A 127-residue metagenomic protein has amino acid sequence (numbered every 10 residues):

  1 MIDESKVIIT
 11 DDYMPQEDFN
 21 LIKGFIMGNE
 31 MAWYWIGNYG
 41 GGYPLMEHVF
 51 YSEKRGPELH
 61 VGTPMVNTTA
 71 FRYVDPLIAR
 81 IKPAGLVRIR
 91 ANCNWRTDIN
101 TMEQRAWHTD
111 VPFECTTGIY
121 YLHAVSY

Functional and structural regions predicted by a protein language model:
M1-A84, D98: Non-heme Fe(II)/2-oxoglutarate
K6, G85-V87, E114-G118: Residues that flank catalytic or metal-binding motifs in active/ligand-binding sites
I8, R90-N92: Small/flexible residues
I81-V87, A106, D110: A structural signal for the main folded, soluble domain(s) of proteins
N92-P112: Conserved short histidine dyad/triad with adjacent acidic residue
D110-Y127: Short, conserved beta-strand element in jelly-roll/cupin
